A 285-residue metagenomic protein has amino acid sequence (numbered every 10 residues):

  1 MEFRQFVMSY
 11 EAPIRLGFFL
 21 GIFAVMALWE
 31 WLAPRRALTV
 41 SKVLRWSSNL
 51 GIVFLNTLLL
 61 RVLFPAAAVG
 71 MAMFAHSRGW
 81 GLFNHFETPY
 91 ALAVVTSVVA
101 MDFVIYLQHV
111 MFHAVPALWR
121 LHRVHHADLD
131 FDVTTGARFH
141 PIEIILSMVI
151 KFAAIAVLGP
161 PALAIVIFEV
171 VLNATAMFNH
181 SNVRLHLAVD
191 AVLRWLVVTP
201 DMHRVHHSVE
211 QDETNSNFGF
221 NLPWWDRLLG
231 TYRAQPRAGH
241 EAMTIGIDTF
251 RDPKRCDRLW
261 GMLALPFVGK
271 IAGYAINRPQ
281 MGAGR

Functional and structural regions predicted by a protein language model:
M1-A12: Short, strongly hydrophobic alpha-helical membrane anchors
I14-A27: Structural signature of hydrophobic alpha-helical transmembrane segments
I14-R15, V40-F54: Loop-to-helix transition at the N-terminal end of transmembrane alpha-helices
G21-A24, L59-M73, D257, R285: Alpha-helical membrane-anchoring segments
M26, S48, I52, R194 (+3 more regions): Short hydrophobic helices that act as membrane-entry/anchoring signals
A27-W46: Membrane-interface helix-loop junction between the first two transmembrane segments
F54-A67, W80-A242: Membrane-embedded catalytic scaffold of the fatty acid hydroxylase/desaturase
A238-R285: Cytosolic-facing loops and C-terminal tails of multi-pass membrane proteins
